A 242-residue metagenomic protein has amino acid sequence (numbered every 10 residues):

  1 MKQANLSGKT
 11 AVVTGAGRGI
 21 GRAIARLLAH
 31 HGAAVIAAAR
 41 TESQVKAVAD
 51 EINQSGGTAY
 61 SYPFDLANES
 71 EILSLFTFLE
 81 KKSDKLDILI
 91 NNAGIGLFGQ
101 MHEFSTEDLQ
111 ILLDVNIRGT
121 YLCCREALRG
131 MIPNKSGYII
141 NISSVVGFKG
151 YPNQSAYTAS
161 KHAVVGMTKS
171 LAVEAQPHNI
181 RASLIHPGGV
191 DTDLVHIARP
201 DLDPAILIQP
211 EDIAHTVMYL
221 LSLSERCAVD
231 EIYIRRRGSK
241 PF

Functional and structural regions predicted by a protein language model:
T10, G17-R18: Conserved glycine-rich cofactor-binding loop
H31-A47: Conserved glycine-rich Rossmann-like NAD(P)H-binding loop of the short-chain dehydrogenase/reductase
S43, P63-S74, T106: The beta1-alpha1 cofactor-binding region of Rossmann-like NAD(H)/NADP(H)-dependent oxidoreductases
Q100-M101, D108-Q110: Substrate-binding pocket helix/loop in short-chain dehydrogenase/reductase
C124, S160: Active-site helix of classical SDR
S144: Residue(s) in the substrate-gating loop at a strand-loop-helix junction that position the organic substrate next
P177, L184-I185, T192, L202-F242: C-terminal helical subdomain
